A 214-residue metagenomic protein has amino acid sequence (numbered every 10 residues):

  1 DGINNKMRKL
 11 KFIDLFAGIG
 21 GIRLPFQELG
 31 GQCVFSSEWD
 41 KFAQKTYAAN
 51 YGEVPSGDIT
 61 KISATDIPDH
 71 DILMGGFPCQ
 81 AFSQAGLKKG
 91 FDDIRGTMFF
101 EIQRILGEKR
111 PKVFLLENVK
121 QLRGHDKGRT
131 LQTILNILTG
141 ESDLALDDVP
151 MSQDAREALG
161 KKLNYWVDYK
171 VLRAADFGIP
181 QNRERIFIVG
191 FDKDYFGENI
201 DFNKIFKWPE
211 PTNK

Functional and structural regions predicted by a protein language model:
D1-K6: Short, Lys/Arg-enriched N-terminal segments with co-localized hydrophobic residues within the first ~10-30 amino acids
D14-I19: Class I SAM-dependent methyltransferase "Motif I" SAM/SAH-binding loop
G20, L24: Glycine-rich SAM-binding Motif I of class I
P25-Q32, N50: A short, Lys/Arg-enriched amphipathic alpha-helix followed by its capping loop at the start of a domain
C33-E38: Conserved SAM-binding motif I beta-strand of class I
F42-K45: Short alpha-helix immediately C-terminal to the canonical SAM-binding loop
G52-I59: Conserved SAM-binding strand-loop segment of SAM-dependent methyltransferases
I62-I72, Q84-K214: Class I S-adenosyl-L-methionine
